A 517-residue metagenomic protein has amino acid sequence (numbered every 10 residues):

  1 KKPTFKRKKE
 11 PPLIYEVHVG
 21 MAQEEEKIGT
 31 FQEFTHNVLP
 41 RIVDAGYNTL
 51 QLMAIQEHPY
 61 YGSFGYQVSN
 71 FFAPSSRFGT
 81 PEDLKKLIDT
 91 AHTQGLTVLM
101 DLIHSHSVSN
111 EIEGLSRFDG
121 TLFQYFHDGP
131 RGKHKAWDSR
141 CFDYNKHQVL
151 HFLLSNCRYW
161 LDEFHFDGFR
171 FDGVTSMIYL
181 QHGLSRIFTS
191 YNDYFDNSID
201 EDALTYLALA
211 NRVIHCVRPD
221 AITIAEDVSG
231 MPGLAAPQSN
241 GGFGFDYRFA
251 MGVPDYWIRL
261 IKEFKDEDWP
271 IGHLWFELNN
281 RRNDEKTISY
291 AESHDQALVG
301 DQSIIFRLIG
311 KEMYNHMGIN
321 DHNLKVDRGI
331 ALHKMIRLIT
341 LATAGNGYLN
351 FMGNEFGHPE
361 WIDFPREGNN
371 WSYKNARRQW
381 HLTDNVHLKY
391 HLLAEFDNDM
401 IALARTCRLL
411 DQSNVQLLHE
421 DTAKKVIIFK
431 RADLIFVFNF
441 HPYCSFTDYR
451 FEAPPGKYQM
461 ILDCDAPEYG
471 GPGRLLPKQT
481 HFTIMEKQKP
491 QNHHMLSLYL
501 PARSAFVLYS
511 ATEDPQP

Functional and structural regions predicted by a protein language model:
K1-I14, E26, P472-T480: The feature marks proteins involved in alpha-glucan
F5-K9, H18-I199, L498: Substrate-binding/active-site clefts of carbohydrate-active enzymes
V17, I42, L52, F71 (+10 more regions): Conserved, mostly hydrophobic/aromatic
A22, Y194-I199, I319-G329, H381-H391 (+1 more regions): Active-site rim elements
H165-D167, H182-A376, R405-E452, K457 (+1 more regions): Conserved alpha/beta catalytic core and glycan-binding cleft of carbohydrate-active enzymes
N211-R212, R218-P219, R378-L417, A502 (+1 more regions): Aromatic- and carboxylate-lined catalytic core of secreted/periplasmic carbohydrate-active enzymes
M400, R450-I484: C-terminal accessory region downstream of the catalytic core in glycan-modifying enzymes
K478-P517: C-terminal beta-strand-rich structural cap/linker in extracellular carbohydrate-active enzymes
